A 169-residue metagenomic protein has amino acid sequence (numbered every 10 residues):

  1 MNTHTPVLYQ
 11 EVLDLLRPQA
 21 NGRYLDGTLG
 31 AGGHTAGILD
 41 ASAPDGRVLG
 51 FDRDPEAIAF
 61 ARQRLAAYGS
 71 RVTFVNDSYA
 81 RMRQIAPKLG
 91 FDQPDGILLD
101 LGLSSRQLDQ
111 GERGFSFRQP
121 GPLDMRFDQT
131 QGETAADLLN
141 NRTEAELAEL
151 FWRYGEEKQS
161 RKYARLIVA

Functional and structural regions predicted by a protein language model:
M1-A169: S-adenosyl-L-methionine-dependent methyltransferase catalytic core, i.e., the SAM/SAH-binding region
